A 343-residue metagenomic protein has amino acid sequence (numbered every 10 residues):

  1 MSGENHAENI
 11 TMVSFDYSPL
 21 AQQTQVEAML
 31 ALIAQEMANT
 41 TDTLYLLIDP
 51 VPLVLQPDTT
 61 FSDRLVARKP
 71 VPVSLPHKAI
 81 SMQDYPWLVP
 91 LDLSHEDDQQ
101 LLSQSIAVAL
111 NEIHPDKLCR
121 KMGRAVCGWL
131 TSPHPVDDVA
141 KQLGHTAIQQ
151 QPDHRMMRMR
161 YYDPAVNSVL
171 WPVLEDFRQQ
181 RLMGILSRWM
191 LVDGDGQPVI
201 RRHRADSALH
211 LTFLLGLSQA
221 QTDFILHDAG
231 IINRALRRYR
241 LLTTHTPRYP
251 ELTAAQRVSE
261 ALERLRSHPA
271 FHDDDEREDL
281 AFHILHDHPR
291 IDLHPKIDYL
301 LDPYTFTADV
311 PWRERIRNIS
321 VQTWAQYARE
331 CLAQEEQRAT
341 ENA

Functional and structural regions predicted by a protein language model:
S2-R64, K69-L75, Q83, L88-L91 (+3 more regions): A contiguous, surface-oriented mixed alpha/beta subdomain in the mid-to-C-terminal portion of proteins that forms
D97-D98: Membrane helical hairpin/interfacial module
